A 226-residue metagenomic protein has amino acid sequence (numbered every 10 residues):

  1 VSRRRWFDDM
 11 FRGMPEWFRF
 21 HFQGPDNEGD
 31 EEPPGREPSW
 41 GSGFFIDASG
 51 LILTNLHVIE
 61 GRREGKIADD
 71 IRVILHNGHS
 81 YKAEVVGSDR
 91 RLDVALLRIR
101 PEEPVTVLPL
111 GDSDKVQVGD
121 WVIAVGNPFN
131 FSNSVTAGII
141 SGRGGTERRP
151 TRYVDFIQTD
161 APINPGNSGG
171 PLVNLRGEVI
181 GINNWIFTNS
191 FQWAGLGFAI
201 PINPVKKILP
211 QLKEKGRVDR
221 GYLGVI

Functional and structural regions predicted by a protein language model:
V1-I226: Serine-dependent protease modules
